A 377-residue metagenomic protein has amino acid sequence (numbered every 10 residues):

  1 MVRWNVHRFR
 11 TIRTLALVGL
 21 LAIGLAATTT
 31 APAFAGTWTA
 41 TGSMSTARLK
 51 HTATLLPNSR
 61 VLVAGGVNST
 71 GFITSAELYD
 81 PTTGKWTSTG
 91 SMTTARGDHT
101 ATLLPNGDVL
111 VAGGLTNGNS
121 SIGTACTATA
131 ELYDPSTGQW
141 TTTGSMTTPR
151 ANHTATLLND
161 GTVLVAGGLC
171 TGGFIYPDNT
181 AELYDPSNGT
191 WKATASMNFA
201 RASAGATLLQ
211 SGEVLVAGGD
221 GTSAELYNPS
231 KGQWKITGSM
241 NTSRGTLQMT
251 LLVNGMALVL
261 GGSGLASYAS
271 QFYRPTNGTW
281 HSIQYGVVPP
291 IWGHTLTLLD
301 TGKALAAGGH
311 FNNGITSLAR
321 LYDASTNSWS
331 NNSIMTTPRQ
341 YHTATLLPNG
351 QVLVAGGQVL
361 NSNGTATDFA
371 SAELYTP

Functional and structural regions predicted by a protein language model:
V2-W4, T14-P377: Kelch-like beta-propeller repeat domains
F9-I12: Twin-arginine (Tat) signal peptide motif
